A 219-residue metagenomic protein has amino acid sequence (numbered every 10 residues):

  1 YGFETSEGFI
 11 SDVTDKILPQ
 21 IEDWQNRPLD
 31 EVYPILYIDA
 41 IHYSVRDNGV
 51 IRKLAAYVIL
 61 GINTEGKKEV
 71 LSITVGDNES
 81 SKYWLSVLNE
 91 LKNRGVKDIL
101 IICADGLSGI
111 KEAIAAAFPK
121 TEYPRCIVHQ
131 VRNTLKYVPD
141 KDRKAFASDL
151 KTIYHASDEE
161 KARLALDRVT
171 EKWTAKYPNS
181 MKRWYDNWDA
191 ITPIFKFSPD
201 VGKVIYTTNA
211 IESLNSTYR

Functional and structural regions predicted by a protein language model:
F3-E7, D12, K16-C103, S108 (+4 more regions): RNase H-like nuclease fold core
G8, I101, H129, N179-K182: Short, solvent-exposed positions on alpha-helices
S11-T14, K111, A147, L166 (+1 more regions): Hydrophobic face of alpha-helices
V32, K141-S157: A polyampholytic, Gly/Pro-enriched intrinsically disordered region
P119-K136: Inter-helix linker motif
P139-D140, S198: Generic structural signal for alpha-helix starts
A156-R219: Acidic/histidine-rich catalytic cores and adjacent linkers of DNA breakage/strand-transfer/modification proteins
